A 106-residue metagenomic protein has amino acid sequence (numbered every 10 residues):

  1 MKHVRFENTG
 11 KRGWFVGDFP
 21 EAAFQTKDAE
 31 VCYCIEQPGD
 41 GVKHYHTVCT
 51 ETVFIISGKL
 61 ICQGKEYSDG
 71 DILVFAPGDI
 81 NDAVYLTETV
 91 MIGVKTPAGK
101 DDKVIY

Functional and structural regions predicted by a protein language model:
M1-Y33: A short, N-terminal "cap"/entry segment at the start of jelly-roll beta-barrel domains of the cupin/DSBH fold
A23-A29, Q37-E51, Y67: A short beta-loop-beta micro-motif enriched in histidine and acidic residues
V31-I35, T52, I72-V74, G93: Conserved hydrophobic/aromatic beta-strand scaffold that supports enzyme active sites
D40-V42, I61, L73-D82: Histidine-centered metal-chelating micro-motifs
Y45-D71, K103-I105: A short beta-strand-loop-beta hairpin characteristic of the jelly-roll/cupin
E66, P77-Y106: Ligand-binding loop in jelly-roll beta-barrel domains
